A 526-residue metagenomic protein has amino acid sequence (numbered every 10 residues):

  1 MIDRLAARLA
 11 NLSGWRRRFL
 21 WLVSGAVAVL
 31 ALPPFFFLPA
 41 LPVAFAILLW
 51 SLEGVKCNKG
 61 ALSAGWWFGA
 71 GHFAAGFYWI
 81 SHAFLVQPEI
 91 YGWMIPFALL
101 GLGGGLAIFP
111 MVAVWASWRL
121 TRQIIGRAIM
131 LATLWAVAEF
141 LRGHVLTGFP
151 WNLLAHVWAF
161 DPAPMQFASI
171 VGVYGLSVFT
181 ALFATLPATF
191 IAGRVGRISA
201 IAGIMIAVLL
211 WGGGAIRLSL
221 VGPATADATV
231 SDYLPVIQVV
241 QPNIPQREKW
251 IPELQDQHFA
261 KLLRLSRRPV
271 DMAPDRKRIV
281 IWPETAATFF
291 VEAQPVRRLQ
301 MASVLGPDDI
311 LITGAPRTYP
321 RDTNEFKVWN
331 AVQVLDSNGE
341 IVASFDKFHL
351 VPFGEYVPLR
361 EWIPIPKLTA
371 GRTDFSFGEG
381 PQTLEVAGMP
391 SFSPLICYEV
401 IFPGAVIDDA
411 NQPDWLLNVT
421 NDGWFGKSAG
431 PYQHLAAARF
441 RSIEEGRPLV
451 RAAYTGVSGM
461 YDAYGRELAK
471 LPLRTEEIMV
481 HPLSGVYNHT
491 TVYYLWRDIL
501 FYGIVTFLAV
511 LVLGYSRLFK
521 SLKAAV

Functional and structural regions predicted by a protein language model:
I2-T225, K427, A438-R441, A453-Y461 (+2 more regions): Membrane-embedded alpha-helical bundles of multi-pass enzymes that act on lipidic or dolichyl-linked glycan substrates
L32-I47, H72-W79, Q241-P242, D275-F289 (+2 more regions): Short, conserved active-site loops that position catalytic residues or coordinate cofactors/metal ions across diverse
L62-S63, K261-S266, P403-V406: Short, acidic/polar
A75, L141, L146-F149, A159-P162 (+6 more regions): Residue-level signal for pocket-adjacent positions within structured domains
W158, V239-I244, H349, L483-G485: Short, small-residue-rich loop/turn micro-motifs
F160-P162, A207-V280, E292-A302: Membrane-interface segments at or immediately adjacent to transmembrane helices that form the boundary between
F190, P269-A273, V304-L305, D409: Hydrophobic helix-cap positions at the C-terminus of alpha-helices in RecA-like/P-loop ATPase nucleotide-binding cores
L254-D256, R278-V526: Solvent-exposed soluble domains appended to multi-pass membrane proteins
